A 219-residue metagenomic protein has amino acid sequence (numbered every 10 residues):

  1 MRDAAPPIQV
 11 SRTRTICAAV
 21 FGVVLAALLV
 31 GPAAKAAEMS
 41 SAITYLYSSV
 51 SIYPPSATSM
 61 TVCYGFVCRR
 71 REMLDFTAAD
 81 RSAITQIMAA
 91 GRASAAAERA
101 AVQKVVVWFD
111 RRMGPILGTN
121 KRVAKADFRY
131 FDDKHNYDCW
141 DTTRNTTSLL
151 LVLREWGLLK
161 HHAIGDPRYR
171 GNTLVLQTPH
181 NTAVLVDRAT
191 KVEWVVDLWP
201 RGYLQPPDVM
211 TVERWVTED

Functional and structural regions predicted by a protein language model:
M1-R12: N-terminal secretory signal peptides that target proteins for export/translocation
A18-L28: Bacterial N-terminal signal peptides
P32-A36: Sec/Tat signal peptide C-region and signal peptidase I cleavage site
A37-G65: Short N-terminal segments immediately surrounding and downstream of signal-peptide cleavage
Y64-A96, R122-D132: Acidic/histidine-rich, surface-exposed loop or edge segments in extracytoplasmic proteins
E98-H162: Mid-length scaffold segments of soluble, non-membrane domains
L151-W215: Hydrophobic/aromatic-rich core segments of domains that either
E218-D219: Low-complexity, Gly/Ser/Thr/Pro-rich intrinsically disordered linker/tail segments
